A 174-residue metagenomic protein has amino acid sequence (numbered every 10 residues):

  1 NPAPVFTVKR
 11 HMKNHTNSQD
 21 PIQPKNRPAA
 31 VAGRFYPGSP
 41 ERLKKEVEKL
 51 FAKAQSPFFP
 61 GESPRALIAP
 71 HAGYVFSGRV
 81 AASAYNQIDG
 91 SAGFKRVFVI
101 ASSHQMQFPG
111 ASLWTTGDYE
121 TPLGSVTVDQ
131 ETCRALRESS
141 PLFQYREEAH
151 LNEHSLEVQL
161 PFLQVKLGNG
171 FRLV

Functional and structural regions predicted by a protein language model:
N1-T16: N-terminal amphipathic/basic-hydrophobic helices that include classical n-h-c signal peptides and signal-anchor
D20-V174: Active-site histidine-anchored catalytic micro-motif
